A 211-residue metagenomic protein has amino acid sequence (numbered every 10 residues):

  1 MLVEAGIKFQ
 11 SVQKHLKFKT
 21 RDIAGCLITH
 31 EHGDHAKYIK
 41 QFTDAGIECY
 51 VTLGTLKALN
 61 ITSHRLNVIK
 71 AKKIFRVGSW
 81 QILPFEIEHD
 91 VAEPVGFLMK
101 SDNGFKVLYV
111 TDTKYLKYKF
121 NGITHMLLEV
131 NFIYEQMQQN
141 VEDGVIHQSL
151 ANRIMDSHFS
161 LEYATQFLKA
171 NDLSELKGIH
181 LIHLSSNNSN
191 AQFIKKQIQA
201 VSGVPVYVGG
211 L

Functional and structural regions predicted by a protein language model:
M1-F18, V95-D112, T124-H125, Y134: Conserved beta-strand hairpin/beta-sheet module of binuclear metal-dependent hydrolase folds, prominently
V3-E4, C26-I28, G46-L53, N67-V68 (+1 more regions): Short, hydrophobic beta-strand segments that form beta-sheet elements in well-ordered domains
K8-T52: Active-site metal-binding motif and surrounding structural segment of the metallo-beta-lactamase
H30, I82, H89, F97 (+3 more regions): Divalent metal-coordination and catalytic microenvironments
E31-K37, K57-A58, V91-A92, L116-Y118 (+2 more regions): Active-site environment of divalent metal-dependent phosphoester hydrolases
K37-G46, I61, S189-K196: Metal-dependent catalytic neighborhoods of phosphoester/phosphodiester hydrolases
T52-G104: Metallo-beta-lactamase
N121-L211: Cap/insert and terminal regions of metallo-dependent hydrolase folds
